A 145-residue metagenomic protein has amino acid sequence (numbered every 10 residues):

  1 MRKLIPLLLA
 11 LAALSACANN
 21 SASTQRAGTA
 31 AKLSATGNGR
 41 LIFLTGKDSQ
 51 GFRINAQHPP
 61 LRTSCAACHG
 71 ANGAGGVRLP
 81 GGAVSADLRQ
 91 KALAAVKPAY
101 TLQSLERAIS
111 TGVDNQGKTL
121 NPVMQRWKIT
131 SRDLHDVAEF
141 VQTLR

Functional and structural regions predicted by a protein language model:
M1-L4: Positively charged n-region of N-terminal signal peptides that target proteins for export
L14-A16: C-terminal motif of bacterial Sec signal peptides marking the signal peptidase cleavage site
S21-L61: Electrostatic cytochrome c docking/interface patches
S21-T24, A95, A99, D136-Q142: Interaction-mediating elements
G28, F52-S104, V123-I129: Gly/Gly-Pro-rich "capping" loops immediately C-terminal to redox-active cysteine motifs in periplasmic/lumenal
N38, Q103-N115, Q125-R145: C-terminal capping alpha-helices of c-type cytochrome domains
L44-D48, G70, S110, Q142-T143: Residues at helix-coil transition
V77-R78, V113-L120: Substrate-binding/catalytic groove segments of enzymes that remodel or degrade extracellular structural polymers
